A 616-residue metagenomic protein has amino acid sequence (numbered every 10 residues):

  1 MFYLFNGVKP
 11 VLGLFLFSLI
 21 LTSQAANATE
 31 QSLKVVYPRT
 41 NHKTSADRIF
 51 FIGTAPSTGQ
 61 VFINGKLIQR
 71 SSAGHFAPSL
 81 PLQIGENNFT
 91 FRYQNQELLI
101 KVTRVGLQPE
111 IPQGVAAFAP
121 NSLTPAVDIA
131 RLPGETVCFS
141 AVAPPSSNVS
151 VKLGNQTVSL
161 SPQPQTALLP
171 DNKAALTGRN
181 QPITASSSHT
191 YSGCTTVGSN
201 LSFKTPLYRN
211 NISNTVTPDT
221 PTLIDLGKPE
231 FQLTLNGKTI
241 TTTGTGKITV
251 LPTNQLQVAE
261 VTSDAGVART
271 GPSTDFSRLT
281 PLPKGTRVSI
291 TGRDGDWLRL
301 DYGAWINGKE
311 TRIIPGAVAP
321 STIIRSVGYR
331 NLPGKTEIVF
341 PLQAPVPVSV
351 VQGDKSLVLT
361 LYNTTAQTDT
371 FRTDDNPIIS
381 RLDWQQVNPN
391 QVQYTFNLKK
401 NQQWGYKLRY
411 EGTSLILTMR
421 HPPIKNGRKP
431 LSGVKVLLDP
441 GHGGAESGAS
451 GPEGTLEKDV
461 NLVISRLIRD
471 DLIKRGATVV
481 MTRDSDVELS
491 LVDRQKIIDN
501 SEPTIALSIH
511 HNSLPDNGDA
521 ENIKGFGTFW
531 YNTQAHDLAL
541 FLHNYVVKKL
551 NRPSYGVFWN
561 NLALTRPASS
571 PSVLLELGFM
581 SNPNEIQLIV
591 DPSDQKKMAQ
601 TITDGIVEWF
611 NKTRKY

Functional and structural regions predicted by a protein language model:
F2-F15, S23-A46, T58-Q60, L67-L437 (+1 more regions): Short linear recognition/processing motifs and adjacent strand/loop elements at protein termini and domain edges
S45, R131-L132, P272, F276 (+5 more regions): Soluble non-cytosolic domains of exported or imported proteins
G244, L491-Q495, W559-N561: Short beta-alpha junctions and helix-cap segments that line functional grooves
T280-T286, K458-R466, D470-K474, K496 (+8 more regions): Solvent-exposed, polar/charged alpha-helical surfaces in well-ordered, non-transmembrane soluble domains, broadly
T418-I505, P515-G518, N522-K524: Active-site histidine-acidic residue metal-binding/catalytic motifs, centered on HxH/HExxH-like signatures
P423, G443-A445, S485-L489, H511-D516 (+6 more regions): Solvent-exposed loop/turn segments at secondary-structure junctions within structured extracellular/periplasmic domains
S501, I505, N512-D516, G527-W530 (+1 more regions): Active-site-adjacent mobile loop/cap segments within catalytic or ligand-binding domains
